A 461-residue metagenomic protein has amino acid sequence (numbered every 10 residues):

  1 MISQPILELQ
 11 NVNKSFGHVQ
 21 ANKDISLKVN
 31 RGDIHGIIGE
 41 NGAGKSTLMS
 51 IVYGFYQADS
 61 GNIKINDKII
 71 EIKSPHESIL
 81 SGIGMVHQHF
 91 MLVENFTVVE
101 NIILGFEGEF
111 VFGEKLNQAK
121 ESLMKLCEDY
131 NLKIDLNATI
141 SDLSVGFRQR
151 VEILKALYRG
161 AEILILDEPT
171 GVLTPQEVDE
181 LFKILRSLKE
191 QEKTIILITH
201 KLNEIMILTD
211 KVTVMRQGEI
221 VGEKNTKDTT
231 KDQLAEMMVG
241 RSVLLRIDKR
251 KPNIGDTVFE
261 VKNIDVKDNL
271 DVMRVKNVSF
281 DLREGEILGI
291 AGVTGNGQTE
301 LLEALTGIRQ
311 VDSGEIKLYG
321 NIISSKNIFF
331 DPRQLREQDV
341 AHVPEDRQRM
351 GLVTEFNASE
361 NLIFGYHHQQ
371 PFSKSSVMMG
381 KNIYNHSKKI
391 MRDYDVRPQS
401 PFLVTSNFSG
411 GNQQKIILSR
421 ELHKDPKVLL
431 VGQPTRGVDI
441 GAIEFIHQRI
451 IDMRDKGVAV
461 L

Functional and structural regions predicted by a protein language model:
I2-L461: Glycine-rich phosphate-binding loops of nucleotide-dependent enzymes
